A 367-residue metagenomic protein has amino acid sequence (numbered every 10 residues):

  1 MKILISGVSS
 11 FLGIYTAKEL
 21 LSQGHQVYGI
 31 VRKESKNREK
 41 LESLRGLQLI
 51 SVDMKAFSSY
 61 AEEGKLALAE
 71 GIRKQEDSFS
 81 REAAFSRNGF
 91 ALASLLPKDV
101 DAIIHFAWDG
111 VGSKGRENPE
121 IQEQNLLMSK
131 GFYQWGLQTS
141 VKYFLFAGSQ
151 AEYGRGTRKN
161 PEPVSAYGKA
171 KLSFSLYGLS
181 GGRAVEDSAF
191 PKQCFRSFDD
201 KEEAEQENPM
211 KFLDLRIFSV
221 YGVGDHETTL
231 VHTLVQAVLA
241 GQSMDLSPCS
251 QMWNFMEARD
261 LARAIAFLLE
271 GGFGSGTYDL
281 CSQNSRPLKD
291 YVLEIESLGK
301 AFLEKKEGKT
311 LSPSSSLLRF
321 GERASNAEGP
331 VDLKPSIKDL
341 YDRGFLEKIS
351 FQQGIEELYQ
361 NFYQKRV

Functional and structural regions predicted by a protein language model:
I3-Q23: N-terminal Rossmann NAD(P)H-binding glycine-rich loop of SDR-like oxidoreductase domains
S6, H105, Y143-G148, E152-G154 (+3 more regions): Structural signature of the Rossmann-like NAD(P)-dependent dehydrogenase/reductase core
I30-S35: N-terminal Rossmann-fold cofactor-binding loop
M54-Q124: NAD(P)H-binding glycine-rich loop region in Rossmannoid oxidoreductase-like domains and their noncatalytic homologs
I103-H105, D109, K130-A166, A184-Q193: Conserved Rossmann-fold NAD(P)-dependent oxidoreductase catalytic core, especially the SDR/UDP-sugar
E120-M128, S165, K169-A170: Glycine-rich NAD(P)-binding loop of the Rossmann-fold in SDR/ketoreductase-type enzymes
A166-G168, L176-W253, A258-F267, L293-E296: NAD(P)-dependent short-chain dehydrogenase/reductase
V238, Q242-V367: C-terminal substrate-binding subdomain of Rossmann-fold SDR/epimerase-dehydratase oxidoreductases
